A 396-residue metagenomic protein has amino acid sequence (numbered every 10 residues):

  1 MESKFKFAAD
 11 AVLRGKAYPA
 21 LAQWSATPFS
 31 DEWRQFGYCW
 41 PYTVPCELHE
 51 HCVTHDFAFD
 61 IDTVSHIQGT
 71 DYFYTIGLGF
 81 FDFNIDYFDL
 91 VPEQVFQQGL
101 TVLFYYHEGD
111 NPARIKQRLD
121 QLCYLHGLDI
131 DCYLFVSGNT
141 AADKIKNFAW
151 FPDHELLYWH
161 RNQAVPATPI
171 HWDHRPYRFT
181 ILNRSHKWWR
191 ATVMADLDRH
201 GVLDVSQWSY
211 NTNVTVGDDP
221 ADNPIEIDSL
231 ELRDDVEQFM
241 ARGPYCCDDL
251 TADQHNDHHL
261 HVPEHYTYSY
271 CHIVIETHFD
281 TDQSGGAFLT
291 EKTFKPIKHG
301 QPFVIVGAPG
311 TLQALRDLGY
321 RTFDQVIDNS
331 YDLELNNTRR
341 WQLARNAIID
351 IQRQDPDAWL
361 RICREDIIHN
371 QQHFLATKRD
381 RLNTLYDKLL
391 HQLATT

Functional and structural regions predicted by a protein language model:
E2-V274, D280-T290, F294-H299, F303-T396: Pol beta-like nucleotidyltransferase catalytic core
